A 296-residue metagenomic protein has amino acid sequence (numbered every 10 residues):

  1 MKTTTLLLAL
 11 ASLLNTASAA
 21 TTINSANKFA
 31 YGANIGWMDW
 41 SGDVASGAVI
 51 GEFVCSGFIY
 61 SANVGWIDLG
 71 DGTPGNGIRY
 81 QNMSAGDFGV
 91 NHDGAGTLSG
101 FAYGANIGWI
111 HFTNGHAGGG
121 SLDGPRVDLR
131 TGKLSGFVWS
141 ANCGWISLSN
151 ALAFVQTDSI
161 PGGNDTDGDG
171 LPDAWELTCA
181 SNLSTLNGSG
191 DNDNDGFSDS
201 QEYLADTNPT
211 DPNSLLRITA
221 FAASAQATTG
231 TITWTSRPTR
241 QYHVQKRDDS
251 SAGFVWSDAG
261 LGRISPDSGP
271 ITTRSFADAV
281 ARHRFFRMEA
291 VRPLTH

Functional and structural regions predicted by a protein language model:
T5-L6, A30, G163, S184: Short, functionally important structural connectors and interaction interfaces within domains
T5-N15: Bacterial N-terminal signal peptides
L6, A19-T21, L294-H296: Short, intrinsically disordered N-terminal pre-domain segments
A17-D165: Peripheral, non-catalytic segments of secretory and membrane proteins
G163-H296: Short, composition-biased motifs enriched in small/polar/acidic residues
